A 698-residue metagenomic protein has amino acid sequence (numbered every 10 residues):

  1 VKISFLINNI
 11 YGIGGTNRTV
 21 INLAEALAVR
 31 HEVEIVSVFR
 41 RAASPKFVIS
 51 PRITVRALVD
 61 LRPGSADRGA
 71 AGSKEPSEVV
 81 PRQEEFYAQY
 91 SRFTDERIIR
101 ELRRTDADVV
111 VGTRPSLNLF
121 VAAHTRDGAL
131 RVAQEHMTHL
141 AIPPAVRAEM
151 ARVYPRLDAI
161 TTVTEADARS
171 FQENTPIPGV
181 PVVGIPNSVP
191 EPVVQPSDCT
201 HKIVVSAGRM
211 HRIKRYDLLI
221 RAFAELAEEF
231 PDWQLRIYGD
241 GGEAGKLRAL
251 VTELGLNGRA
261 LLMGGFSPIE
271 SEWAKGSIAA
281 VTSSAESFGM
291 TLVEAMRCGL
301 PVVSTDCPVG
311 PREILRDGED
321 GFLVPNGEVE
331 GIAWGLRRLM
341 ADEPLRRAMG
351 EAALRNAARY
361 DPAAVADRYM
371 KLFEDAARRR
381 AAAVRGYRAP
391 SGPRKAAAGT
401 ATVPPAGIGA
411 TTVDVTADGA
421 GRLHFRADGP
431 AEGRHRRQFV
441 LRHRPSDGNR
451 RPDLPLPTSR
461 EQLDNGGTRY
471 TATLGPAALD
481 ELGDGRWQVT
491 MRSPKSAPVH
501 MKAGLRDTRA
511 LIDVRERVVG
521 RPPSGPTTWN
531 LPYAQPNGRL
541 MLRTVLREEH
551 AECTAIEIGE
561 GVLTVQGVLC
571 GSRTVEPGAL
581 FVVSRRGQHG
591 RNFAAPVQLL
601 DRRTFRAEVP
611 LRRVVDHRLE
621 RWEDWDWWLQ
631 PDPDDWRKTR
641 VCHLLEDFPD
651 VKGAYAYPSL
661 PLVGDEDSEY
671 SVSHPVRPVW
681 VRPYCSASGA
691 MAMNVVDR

Functional and structural regions predicted by a protein language model:
I7-I13, A26, R30-F86: N-terminal strand-loop element at the rim of the active site of nucleotide-sugar-dependent glycosyltransferases
N17-N22, K202, S206-E228, G242-A249 (+1 more regions): A conserved mid-protein helix/loop that constitutes part of the nucleotide-sugar donor-binding site
A133, L140, P155-V193: Donor nucleotide-sugar binding/catalytic pocket of nucleotide-sugar-dependent glycosyltransferases
G265, S284: Aromatic "clamp/platform" in nucleotide-sugar-dependent glycosyltransferases that forms part of the donor/acceptor
P301-T305: Short hydrophobic beta-strand element within catalytic cores of glycosyltransferases and related nucleotide-activated
R316-G318, F322-V329, R338-E343: Conserved acidic donor-binding segment of nucleotide-sugar-dependent glycosyltransferases
G331, R338, L345-R359, R368-K371: A short, well-ordered alpha-helix in the C-terminal region of glycosyltransferases
A382-R698: Basic, ligand-binding patches in group-transfer machinery, especially extracytoplasmic/periplasmic segments
